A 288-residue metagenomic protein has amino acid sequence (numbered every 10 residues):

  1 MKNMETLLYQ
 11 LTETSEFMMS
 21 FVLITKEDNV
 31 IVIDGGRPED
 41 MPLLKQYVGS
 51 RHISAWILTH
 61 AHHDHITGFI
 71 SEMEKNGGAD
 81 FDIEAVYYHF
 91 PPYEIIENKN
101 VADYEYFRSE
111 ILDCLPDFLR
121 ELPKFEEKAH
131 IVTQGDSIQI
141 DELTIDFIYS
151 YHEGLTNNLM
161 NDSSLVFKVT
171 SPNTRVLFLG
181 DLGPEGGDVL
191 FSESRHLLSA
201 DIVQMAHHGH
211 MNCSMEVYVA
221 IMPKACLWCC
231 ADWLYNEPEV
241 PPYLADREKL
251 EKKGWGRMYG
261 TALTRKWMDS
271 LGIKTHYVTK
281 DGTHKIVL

Functional and structural regions predicted by a protein language model:
M1-H52, P123-L198, K280-L288: Core dinuclear metal-dependent hydrolase active-site scaffold
F17, P38-D40, A61-T67, Y93-I96 (+4 more regions): Active-site environment of divalent metal-dependent phosphoester hydrolases
D28-N29, P38-E94, E193-H210, M222-L227: Active-site metal-binding motif and surrounding structural segment of the metallo-beta-lactamase
D34, I53-I57, E105-R108, V203-M205 (+1 more regions): Second-shell loop/turn segments in exported
D40-L44, H65-F69, F107, I111-F118 (+4 more regions): Stable alpha-helical elements in mature extracytoplasmic
L44-K45, I70-E74, L115-L122, F191-S192 (+2 more regions): Short amphipathic alpha-helical segments and helix-helix/interface helices
I66-A79, I96-R108, M215-V219, E239: Metal-dependent catalytic neighborhoods of phosphoester/phosphodiester hydrolases
A85-Y87, Y93-D146, G154-N161, D232-L288: Binuclear metal-ion centers of metallo-dependent hydrolases, dominated by the metallo-beta-lactamase
